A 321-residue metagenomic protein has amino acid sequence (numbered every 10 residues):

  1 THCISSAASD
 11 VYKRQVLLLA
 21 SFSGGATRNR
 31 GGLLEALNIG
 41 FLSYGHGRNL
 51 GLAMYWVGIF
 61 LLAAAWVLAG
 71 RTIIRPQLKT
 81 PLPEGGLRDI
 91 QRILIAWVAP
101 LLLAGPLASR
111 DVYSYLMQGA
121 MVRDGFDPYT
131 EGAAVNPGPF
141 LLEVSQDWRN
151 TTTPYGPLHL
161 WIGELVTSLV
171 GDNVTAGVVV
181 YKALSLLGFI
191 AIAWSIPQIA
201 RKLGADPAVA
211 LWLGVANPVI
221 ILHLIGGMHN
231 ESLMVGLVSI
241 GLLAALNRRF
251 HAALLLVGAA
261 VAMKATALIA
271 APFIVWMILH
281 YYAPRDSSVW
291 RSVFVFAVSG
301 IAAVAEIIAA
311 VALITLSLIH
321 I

Functional and structural regions predicted by a protein language model:
T1-A8, Y12, I319-H320: Single conserved hydrophobic/aromatic residue that forms the stacking wall/gate of nucleotide- or nucleobase-binding
Y12, L61-R71, V179-L203, V235-G236 (+1 more regions): Transmembrane-helix motifs of polytopic, lipid-linked glycan transferases
K13-T27, I59-R75, P81, G85-V112 (+2 more regions): Transmembrane signal-anchor helices characteristic of membrane glycosylation enzymes that use polyprenol
P83-L186: Intramembrane catalytic core of multi-pass membrane enzymes that act on lipidic substrates
E84-R92, I196-N217: Transmembrane-helix signature of polytopic, membrane-embedded enzymes that assemble or transfer cell-envelope glycans
V174-V178, K182, F189, L211-V235: Aromatic- and kink-enriched transmembrane "portal" helix at the membrane-lumen/periplasm boundary that abuts
I221-L224, I240-L242, F250-V275: Membrane-interface alpha helices of multi-pass inner-membrane proteins
A270-V304: Perimembrane helix-loop-helix junctions
